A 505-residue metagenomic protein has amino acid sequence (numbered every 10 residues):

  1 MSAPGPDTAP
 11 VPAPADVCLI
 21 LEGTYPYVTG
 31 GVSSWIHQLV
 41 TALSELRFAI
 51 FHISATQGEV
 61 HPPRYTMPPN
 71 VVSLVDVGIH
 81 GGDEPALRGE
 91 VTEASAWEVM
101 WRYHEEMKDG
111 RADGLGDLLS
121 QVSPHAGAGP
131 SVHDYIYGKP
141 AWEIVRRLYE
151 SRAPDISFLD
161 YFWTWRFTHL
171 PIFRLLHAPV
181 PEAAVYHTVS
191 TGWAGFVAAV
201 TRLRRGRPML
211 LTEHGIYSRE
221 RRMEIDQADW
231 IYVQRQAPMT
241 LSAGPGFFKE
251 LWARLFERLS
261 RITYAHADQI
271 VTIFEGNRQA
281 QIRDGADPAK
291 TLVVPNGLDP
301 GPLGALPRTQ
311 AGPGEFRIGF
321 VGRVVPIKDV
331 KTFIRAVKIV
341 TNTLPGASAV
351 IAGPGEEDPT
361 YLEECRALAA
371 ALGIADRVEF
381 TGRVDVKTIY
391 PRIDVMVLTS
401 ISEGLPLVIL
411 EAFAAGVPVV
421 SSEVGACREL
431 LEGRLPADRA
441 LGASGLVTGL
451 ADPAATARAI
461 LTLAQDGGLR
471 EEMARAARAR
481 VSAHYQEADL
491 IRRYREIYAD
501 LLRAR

Functional and structural regions predicted by a protein language model:
M239-G246, L362-R383: Nucleotide-activated donor-binding/catalytic signature segment of Leloir-type glycosyltransferases, i.e., the conserved
R254, L298, A371, A375-Y390 (+1 more regions): Conserved active-site histidine-acidic residue motif and adjacent donor-binding/catalytic loop of glycosyltransferases
P302-I339, V350: Conserved donor-binding/catalytic core segment of Leloir-type glycosyltransferases
S348-E364: Glycosyltransferase donor-sugar binding loop
I401: Aromatic "clamp/platform" in nucleotide-sugar-dependent glycosyltransferases that forms part of the donor/acceptor
I409, P418-S421, G425-E432, A437-A440: Short hydrophobic beta-strand element within catalytic cores of glycosyltransferases and related nucleotide-activated
G433-P453, T462-G467: Conserved acidic donor-binding segment of nucleotide-sugar-dependent glycosyltransferases
A455, T462, L469-H484, L490-E496 (+1 more regions): A short, well-ordered alpha-helix in the C-terminal region of glycosyltransferases
